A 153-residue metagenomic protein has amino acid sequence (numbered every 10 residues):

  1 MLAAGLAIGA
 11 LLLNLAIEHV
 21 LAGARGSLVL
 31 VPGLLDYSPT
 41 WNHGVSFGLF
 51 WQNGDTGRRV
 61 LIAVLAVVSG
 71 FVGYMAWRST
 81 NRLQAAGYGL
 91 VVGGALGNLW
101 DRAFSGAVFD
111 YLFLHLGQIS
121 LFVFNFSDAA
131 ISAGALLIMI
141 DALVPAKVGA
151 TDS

Functional and structural regions predicted by a protein language model:
M1-S153: Alpha-helical transmembrane bundles and membrane-interface segments of multipass inner-membrane proteins
